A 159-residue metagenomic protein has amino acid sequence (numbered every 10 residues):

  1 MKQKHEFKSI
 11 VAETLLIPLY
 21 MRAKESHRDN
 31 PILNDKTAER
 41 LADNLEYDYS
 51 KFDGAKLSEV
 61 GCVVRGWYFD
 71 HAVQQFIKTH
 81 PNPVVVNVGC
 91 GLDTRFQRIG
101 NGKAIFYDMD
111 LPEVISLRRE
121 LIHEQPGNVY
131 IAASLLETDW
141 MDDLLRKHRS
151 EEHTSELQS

Functional and structural regions predicted by a protein language model:
M1-V86, C90-A133, T138-D139, K147-H148: Rossmann-like AdoMet
L144: Conserved acidic catalytic loop of the alpha/beta-hydrolase fold
E152-S159: Conserved small/polar residues in nucleotide/adenosyl-binding loops
